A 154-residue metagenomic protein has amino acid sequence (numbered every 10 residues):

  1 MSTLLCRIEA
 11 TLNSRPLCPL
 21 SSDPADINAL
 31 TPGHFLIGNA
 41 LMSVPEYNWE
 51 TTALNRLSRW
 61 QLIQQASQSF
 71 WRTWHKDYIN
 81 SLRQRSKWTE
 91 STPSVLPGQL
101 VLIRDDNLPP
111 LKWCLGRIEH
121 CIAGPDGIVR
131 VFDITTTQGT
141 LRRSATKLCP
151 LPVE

Functional and structural regions predicted by a protein language model:
M1-L111: Domain-scale segment recognizer with a strong primary affinity for retroviral/LTR-retrotransposon integrase
S14, L20-S22, K112-C114, G127-V131 (+1 more regions): Intrinsically disordered, low-complexity regions enriched in proline, serine, glycine and charged residues
S22, I63-A66, T92, E119 (+3 more regions): Enrichment for repetitive, rod-forming helical segments
N107, I122-G124: Short proline/glycine-enriched turn/loop segments at secondary-structure junctions
W113-C121: Short beta-strand-centered aromatic/proline hotspots
P125-E154: Intrinsically disordered, low-complexity linker and terminal regions at domain boundaries
